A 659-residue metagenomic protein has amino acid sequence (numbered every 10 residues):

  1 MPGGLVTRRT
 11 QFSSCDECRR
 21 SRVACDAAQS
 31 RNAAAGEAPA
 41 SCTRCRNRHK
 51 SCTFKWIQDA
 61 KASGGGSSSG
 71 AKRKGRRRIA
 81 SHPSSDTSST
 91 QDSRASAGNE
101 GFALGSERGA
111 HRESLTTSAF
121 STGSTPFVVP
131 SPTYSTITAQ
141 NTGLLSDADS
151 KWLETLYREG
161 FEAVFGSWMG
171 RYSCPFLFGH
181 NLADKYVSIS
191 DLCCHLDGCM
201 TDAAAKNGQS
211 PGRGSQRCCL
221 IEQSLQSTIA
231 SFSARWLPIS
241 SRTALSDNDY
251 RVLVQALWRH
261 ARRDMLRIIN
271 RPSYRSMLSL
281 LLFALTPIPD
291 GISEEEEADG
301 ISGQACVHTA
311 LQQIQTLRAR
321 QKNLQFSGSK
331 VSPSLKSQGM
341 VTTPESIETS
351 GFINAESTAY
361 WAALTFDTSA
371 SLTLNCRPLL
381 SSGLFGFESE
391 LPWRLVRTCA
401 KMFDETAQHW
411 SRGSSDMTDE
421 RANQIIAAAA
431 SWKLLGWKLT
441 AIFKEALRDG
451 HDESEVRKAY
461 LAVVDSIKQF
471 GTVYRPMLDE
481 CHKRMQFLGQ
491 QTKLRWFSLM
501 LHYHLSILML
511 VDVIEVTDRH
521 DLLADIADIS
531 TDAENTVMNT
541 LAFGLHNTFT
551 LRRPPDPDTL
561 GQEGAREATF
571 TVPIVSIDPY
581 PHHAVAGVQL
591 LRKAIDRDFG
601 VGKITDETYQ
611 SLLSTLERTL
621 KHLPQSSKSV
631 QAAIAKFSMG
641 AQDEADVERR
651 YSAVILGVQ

Functional and structural regions predicted by a protein language model:
P2-Q29, E37-D247, R263-D264, L280 (+7 more regions): Intrinsically disordered, low-complexity activation-like regions
S210, L253-L266, S302-L317: Amphipathic alpha-helices of TPR/Sel1-like and other helical repeat/solenoid scaffolds
S227-F232, R271-G291, A362, L434-K438 (+2 more regions): Amphipathic alpha-helical repeat scaffolds of TPR domains
T243-R251, I288-T309, Q313: Short coil/linker segments at helix-helix boundaries
D249-A256, V464-V473, M477-E480: Helix-turn-helix repeat elements of alpha-solenoid scaffolds
I301-V307, V456-K468, A527-N535: Well-ordered, non-membrane alpha-helical segments in soluble/globular domains
H482, F487, I507-L510: Active-site-proximal helices and loops of the catalytic beta/alpha 8
L494-G600: Eukaryotic scaffolding regions of large macromolecular assemblies
